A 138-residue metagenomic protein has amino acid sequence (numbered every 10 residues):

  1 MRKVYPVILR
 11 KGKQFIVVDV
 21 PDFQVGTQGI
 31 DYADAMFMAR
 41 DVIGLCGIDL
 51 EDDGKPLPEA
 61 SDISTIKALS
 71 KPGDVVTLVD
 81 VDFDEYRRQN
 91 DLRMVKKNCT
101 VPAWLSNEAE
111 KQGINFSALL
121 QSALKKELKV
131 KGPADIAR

Functional and structural regions predicted by a protein language model:
M1-I16: N-terminal segment of the canonical double-stranded RNA-binding domain
M1-V4, G44-C99, W104-Q112, A118 (+1 more regions): Short, charged, surface-exposed hinge/linker loops at domain edges that act as mobile lids or interdomain connectors
I16, V25, N107: Glycine-centered loop/turn positions within well-structured domains that cap or flank conserved ligand/cofactor-binding
D19-F23, P102: Short, proline-centered helix/strand-breaking motifs
F23-D34, N98: A short, exposed loop/beta-hairpin motif centered on an aromatic-Gly-Thr core
A33-I48: A short, charged, amphipathic alpha-helix used as a generic interaction element across diverse proteins
K126: Alpha-helical DNA-recognition elements
